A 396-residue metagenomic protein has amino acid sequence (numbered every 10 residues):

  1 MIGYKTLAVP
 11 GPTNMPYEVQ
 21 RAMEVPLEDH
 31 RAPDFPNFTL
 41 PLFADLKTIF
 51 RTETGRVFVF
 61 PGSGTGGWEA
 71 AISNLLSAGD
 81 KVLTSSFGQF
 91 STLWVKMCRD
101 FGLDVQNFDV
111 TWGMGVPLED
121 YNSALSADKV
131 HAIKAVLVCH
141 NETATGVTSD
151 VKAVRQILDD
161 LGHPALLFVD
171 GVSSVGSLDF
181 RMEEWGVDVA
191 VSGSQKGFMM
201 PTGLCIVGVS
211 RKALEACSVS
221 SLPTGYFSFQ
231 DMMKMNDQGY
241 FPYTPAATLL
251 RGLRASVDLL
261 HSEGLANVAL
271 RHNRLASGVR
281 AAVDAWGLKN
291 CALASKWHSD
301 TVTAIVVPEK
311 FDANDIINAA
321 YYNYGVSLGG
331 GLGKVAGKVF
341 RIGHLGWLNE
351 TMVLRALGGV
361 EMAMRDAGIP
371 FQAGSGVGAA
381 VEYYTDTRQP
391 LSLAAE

Functional and structural regions predicted by a protein language model:
M1-P33: N-terminal "arm"/small-domain region of PLP-dependent enzymes with the aminotransferase-like
N14-M15, Q195-A285, E396: Active-site C-terminal subdomain of aminotransferase-like
A22-A70, Q89, L93-R99: Conserved N-terminal alpha-helix of the aminotransferase class I/II PLP-enzyme fold
L76-T92: Conserved PLP-anchoring active-site segment centered on the Schiff-base-forming lysine
V116-G176: Active-site phosphate-binding strand-loop segment of PLP-dependent enzymes
E183-Q195: Conserved active-site segment immediately N-terminal to the catalytic lysine that forms the internal aldimine
K289-N323: Conserved PLP-binding catalytic core of the aspartate aminotransferase-like
K334, K338-E396: PLP-dependent enzyme catalytic core of the Aspartate aminotransferase-like
